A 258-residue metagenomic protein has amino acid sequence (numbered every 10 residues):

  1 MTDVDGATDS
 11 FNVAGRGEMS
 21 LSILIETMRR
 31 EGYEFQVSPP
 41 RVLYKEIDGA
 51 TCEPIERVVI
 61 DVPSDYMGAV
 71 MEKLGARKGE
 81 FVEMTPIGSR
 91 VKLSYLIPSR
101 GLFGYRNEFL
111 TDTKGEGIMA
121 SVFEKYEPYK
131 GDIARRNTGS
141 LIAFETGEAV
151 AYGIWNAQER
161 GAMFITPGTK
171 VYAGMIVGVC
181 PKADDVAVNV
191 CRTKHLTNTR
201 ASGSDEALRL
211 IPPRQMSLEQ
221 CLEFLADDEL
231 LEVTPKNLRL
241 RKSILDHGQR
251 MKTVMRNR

Functional and structural regions predicted by a protein language model:
M1-R258: Accessory interaction regions appended to the cores of large information-processing enzymes
